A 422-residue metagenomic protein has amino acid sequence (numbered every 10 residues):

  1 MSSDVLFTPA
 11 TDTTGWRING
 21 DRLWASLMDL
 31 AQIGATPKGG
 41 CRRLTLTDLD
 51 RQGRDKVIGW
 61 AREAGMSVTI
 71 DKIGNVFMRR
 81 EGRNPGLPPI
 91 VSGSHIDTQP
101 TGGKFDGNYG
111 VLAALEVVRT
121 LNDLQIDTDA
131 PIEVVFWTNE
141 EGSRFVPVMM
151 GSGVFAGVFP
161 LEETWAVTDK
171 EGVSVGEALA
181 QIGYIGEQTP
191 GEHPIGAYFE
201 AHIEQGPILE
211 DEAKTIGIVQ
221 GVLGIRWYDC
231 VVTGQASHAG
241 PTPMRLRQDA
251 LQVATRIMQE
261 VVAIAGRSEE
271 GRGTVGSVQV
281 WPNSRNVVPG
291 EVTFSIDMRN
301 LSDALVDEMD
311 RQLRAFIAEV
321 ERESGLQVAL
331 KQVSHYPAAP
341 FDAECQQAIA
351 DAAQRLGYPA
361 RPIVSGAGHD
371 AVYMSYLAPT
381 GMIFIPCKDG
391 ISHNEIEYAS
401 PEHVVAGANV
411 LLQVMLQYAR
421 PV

Functional and structural regions predicted by a protein language model:
S3-T47, Y336, I391-H393: N-terminal capping segment at the start of a domain
G15-I18, W24, Q32-T36, G172-Q220 (+3 more regions): Active-site-adjacent substrate-binding region of metalloamidase/peptidase-like peptide-processing proteins
L23-T36, G93-S94, G290, P359-V410 (+1 more regions): Zn-dependent metallopeptidase/amidohydrolase metal-coordination segment
L30, S92, T101-E141, R226-V232 (+4 more regions): Alpha-helical metal-binding/catalytic segments enriched in His/Glu/Asp
A35-E81: A non-catalytic alpha/beta surface segment that caps or lines the substrate-entry region of metallo-dependent hydrolase
T45, T274-N283, S295-S302, Q327-Q346 (+1 more regions): A short beta-alpha structural unit
N139-E140, V146-D303: Midchain, well-structured core segments that form catalytic/ion-binding scaffolds
Q220, T242-R267, A315, A360 (+1 more regions): His/Asp/Glu-rich mid-to-C-terminal helical/loop segments that flank catalytic regions of hydrolases
